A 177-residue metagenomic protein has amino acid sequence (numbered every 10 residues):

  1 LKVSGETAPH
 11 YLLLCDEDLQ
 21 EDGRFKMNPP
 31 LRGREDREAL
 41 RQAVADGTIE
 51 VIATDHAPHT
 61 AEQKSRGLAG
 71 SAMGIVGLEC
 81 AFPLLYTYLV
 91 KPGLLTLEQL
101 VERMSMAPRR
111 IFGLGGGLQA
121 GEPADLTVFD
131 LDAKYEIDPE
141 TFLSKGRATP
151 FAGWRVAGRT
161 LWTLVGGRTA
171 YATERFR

Functional and structural regions predicted by a protein language model:
L1-I52: Histidine/acidic residue-rich metal-binding segments in metalloenzymes
P9, P58, A133: Short, glycine/acidic-enriched loop or turn micro-motifs at the edges of active sites
L14-Q20, E62-R66, P139-T141: Short acidic, glycine/serine/threonine-rich loops at helix termini
R24-F25, D46, V51-I52, A57-F129: His/Asp/Glu-enriched, well-ordered alpha-helical/loop segment that forms or immediately abuts the divalent-metal
K26-D36, A72-V76, T149-V156: A short acidic, glycine-rich active-site loop that binds or catalyzes chemistry on phosphate/adenosine moieties
D36-L40, L114-G116, T149: A generic local structural motif
G70, A120-R175: C-terminal cap of metal-dependent C-N hydrolases
